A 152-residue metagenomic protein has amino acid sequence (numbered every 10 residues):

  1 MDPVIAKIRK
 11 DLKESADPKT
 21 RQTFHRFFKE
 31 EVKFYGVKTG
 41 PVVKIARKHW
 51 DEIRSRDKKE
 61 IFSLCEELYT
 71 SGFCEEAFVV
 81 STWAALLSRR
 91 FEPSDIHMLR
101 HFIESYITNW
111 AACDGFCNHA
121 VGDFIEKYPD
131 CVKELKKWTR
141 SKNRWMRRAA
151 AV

Functional and structural regions predicted by a protein language model:
M1-V152: Alpha-helical scaffold domains
